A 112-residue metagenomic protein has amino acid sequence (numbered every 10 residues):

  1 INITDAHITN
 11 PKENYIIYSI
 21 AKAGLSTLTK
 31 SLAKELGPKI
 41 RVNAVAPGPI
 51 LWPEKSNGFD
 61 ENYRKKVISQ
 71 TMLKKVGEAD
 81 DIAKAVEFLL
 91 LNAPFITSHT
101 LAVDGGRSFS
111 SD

Functional and structural regions predicted by a protein language model:
I1-A6, V45-P47: SDR active-site strand-loop-helix element
T4-N10, L32, R107: Active-site segment of SDR-like NAD(P)-dependent oxidoreductases
N10-I16, K74: Active-site loop immediately N-terminal to the catalytic Tyr-X3-Lys motif of short-chain dehydrogenase/reductase
A21, T29: Active-site helix of classical SDR
A33-P38: Alpha-helical segment proximal to the catalytic Tyr-Lys
R41-L51, A102-D104: Conserved SDR Rossmann-fold cofactor-binding beta-strand/turn motif
P49-Q70, D112: A glycine/serine/threonine-rich, flexible loop-to-helix segment that serves as the NAD(P) cofactor-binding "lid"
K75-V103, S108: C-terminal substrate-recognition "lid" of short-chain dehydrogenase/reductases
